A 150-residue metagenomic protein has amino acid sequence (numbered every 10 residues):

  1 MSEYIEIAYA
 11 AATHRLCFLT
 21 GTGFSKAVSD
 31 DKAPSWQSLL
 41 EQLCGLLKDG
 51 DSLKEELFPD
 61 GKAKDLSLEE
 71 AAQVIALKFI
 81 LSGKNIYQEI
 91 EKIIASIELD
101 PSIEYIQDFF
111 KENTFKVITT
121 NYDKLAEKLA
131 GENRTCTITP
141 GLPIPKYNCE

Functional and structural regions predicted by a protein language model:
M1-E150: Conserved catalytic-core helix/loop/strand module for nucleotide-ribose chemistry
